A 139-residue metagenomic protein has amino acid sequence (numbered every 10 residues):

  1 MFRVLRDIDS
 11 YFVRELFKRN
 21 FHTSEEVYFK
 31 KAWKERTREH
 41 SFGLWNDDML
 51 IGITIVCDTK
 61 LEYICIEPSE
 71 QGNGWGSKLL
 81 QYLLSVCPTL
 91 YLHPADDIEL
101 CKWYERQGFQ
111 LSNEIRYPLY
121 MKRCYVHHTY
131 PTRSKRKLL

Functional and structural regions predicted by a protein language model:
M1-V27: Short amphipathic alpha-helix that is part of the acyltransferase structural core
K18-D47: Active-site rim helix/loop that mediates acceptor-substrate recognition in acyltransferases
G43, M49-C65: Conserved beta-strand in the GNAT
E62, E67-Q71, A95: Residue-level recognition of the GNAT/N-acetyltransferase active site
E70-L83: Conserved acetyl-CoA pyrophosphate-binding loop and the N-cap/start of the following alpha-helix in GNAT-like
S85-D97: Conserved GNAT acetyl-CoA-binding A-motif
D96-Y117: Conserved active-site alpha-helix within GNAT-family acetyltransferase domains
Q110-K137: Active-site/acyl-donor-binding loops of N-acyltransferases
